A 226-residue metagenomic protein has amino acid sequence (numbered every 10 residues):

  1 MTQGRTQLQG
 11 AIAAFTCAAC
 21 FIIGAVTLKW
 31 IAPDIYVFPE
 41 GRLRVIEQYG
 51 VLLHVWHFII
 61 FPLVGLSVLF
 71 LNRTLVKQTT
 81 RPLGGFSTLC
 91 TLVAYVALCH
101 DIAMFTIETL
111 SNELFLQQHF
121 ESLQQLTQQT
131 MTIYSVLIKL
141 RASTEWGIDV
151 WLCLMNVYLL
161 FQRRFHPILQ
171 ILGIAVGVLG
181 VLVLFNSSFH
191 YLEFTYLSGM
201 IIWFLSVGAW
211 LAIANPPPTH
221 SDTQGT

Functional and structural regions predicted by a protein language model:
M1-T226: Hydrophobic, aromatic-enriched alpha-helical segments typical of multi-pass transmembrane helices
